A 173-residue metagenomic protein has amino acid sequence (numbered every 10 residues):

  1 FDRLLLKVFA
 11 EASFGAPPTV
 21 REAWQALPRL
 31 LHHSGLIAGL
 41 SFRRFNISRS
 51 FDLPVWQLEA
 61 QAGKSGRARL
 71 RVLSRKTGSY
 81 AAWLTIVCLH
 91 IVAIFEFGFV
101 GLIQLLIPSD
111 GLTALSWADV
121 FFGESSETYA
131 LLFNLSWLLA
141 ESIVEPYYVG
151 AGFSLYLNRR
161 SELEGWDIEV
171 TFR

Functional and structural regions predicted by a protein language model:
F1-R173: Hydrophobic alpha-helical membrane segments
